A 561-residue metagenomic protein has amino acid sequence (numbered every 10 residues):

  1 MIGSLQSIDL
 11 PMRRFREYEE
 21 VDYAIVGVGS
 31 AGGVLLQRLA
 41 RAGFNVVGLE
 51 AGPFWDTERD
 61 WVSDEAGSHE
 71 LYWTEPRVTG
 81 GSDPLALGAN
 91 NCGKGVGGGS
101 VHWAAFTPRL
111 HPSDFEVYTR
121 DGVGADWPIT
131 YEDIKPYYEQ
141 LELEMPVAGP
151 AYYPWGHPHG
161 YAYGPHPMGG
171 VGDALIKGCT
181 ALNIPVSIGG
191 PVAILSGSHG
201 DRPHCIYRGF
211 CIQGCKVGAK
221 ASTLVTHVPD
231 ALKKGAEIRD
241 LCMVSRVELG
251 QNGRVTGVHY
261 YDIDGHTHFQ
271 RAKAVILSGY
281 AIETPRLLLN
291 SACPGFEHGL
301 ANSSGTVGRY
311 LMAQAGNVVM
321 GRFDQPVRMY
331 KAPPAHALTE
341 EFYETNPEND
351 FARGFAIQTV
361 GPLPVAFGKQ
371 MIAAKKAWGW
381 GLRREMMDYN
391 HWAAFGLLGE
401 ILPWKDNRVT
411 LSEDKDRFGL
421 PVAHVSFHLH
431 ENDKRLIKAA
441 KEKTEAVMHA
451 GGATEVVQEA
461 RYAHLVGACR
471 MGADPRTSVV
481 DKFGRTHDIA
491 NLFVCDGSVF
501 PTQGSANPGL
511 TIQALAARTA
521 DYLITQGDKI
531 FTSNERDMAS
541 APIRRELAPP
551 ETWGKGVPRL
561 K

Functional and structural regions predicted by a protein language model:
M1-Y23, R41-A42, T525-K561: Extreme N-terminal leader/targeting segments of oxidoreductases
E20, I188-L195, P203-C211, G218 (+5 more regions): A glycine-rich dinucleotide-binding beta-alpha-beta segment and adjacent secondary-structure elements that constitute
Y23-G48: N-terminal Rossmann-like FAD-binding beta1-loop-alpha1 element of flavoenzymes
R38-R41, N45, G52-V62, V217 (+7 more regions): Glycine-rich loop(s) and the adjacent beta-strand/alpha-helix scaffold that form part
G67-W155, T345, K405: Redox-cofactor-proximal catalytic regions of oxidoreductases
D83, Y118-V244, L465, R470: Conserved redox-cofactor binding core of oxidoreductases
P84-N90, W127-Y131, S304-A423, T477 (+3 more regions): FAD cofactor-binding and catalytic pocket of flavoenzymes
T502-D521: A conserved FAD-binding loop/helix module that cradles the flavin
